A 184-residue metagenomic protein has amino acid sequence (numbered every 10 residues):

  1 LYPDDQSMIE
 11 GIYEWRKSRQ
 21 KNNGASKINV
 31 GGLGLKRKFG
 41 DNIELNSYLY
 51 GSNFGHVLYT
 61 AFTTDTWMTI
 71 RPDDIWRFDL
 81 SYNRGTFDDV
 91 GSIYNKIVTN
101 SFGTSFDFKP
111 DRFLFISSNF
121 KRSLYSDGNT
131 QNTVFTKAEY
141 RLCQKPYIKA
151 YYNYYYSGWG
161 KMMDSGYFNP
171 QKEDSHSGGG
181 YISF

Functional and structural regions predicted by a protein language model:
L1-F184: Gram-negative and organellar
